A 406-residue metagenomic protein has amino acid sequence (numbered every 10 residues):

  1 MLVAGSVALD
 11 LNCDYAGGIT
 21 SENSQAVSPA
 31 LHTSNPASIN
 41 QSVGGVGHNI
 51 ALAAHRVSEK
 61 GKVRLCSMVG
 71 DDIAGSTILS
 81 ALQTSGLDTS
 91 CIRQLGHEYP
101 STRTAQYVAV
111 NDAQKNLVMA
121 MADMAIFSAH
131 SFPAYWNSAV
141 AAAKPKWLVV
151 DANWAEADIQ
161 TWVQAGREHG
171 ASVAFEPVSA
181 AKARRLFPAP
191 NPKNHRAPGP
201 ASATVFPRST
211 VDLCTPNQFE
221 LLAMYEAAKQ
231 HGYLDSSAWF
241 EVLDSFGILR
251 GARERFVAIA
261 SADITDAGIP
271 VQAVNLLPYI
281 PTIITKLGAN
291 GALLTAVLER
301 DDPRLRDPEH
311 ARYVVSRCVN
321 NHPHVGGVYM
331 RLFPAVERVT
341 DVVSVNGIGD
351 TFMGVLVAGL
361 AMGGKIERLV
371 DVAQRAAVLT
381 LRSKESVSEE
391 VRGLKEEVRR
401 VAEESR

Functional and structural regions predicted by a protein language model:
M1-C66, D71-L87, Y107, M119 (+3 more regions): Glycine-rich phosphate/adenosyl-contacting loop at the front of the ribokinase-like
M1-G5, K182-R184, P188, E226-R406: Conserved phosphate-binding/catalytic region of the ribokinase-like
C66-D71, D88-T104, V178, V274 (+2 more regions): Beta-strand->loop->alpha-helix junctions that form or flank phosphate-binding loops in nucleotide-handling enzymes
S85-D88, L186-E226, V314, H322-G326: Structural recognition of alpha->loop->beta junctions
C91-T102, Q106-A152: Conserved phosphate-binding/catalytic loop of the ribokinase/pfkB sugar-kinase fold
K146-V149, L213, T282: Structural motif
D158-A165, L186-F187, A203: A short acidic, amphipathic alpha-helical/loop segment
G166-E176: Short beta-strand/loop segments at the ligand-binding rim of alpha/beta enzyme cores
